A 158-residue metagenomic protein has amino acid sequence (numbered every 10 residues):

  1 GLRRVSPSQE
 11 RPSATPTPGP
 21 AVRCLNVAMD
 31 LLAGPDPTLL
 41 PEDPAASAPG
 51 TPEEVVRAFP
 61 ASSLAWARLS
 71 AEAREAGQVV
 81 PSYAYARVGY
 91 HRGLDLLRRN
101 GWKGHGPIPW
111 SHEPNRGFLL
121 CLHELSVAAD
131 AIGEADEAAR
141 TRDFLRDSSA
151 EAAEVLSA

Functional and structural regions predicted by a protein language model:
G1-L2: Polybasic, low-complexity intrinsically disordered segments
V5-G104, D130-A158: N-terminal alpha-helical interaction modules that lie
S62, P81-S82, S111-P114, F118: Residues that mark the junctions of alpha-helical repeat units in TPR/alpha-solenoid scaffolds
V88, L122-E124: Beta-hairpin (beta-strand-turn-beta-strand) motif
R98-R116: Short, flexible, glycine-rich and Lys/Arg-enriched loop motifs at helix boundaries that contact anionic partners
